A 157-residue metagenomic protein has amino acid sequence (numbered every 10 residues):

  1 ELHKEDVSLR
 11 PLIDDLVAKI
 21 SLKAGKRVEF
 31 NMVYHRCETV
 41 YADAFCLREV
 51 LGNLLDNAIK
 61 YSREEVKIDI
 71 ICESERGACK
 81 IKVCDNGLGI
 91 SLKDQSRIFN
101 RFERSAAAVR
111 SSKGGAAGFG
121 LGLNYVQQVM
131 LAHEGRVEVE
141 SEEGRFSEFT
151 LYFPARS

Functional and structural regions predicted by a protein language model:
H3-V7, R27-T39: Conserved catalytic submotifs in the C-terminal HATPase_c
A58-I59: Short helix-loop "hinge" at the ATP-lid/N-box region of the Bergerat-fold HATPase_c
E65-G77: Short beta-strand/loop element within the Bergerat-fold HATPase_c
I90-E103: Short conserved segment of the HATPase_c
E103-A117: Glycine-rich ATP-lid/hinge loop adjacent to the conserved G-boxes
G122, V126: Short alpha-helical Gxxx[C/S/T] motif in the catalytic ATP-binding
